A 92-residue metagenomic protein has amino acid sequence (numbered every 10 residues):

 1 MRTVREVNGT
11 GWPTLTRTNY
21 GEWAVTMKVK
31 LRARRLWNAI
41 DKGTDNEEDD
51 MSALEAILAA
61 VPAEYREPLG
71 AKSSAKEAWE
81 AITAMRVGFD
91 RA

Functional and structural regions predicted by a protein language model:
M1-E22, T26: Short domain-edge segments at the starts or junctions of modular domains/repeats that frequently include the first
M1-T3, L36, T44-D45: A subset of signal/propeptide-processing and intrinsically disordered low-complexity segments in secreted/extracellular
T10, R35, E64: Residue-level signal for pocket-adjacent positions within structured domains
T14-N19, A39-A92: Alpha-helical oligomerization/assembly modules used to build nucleoprotein complexes
